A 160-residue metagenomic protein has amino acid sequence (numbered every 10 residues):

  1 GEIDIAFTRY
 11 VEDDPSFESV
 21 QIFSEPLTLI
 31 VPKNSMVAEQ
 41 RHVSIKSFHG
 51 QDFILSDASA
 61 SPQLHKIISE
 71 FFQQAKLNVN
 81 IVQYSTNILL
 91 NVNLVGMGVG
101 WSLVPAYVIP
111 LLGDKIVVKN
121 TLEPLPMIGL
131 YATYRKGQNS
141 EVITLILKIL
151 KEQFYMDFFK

Functional and structural regions predicted by a protein language model:
G1-I3, T8-R9, S59-V117: Hydrophobic hinge/microswitch elements
F7, S19, L29-I30, F53 (+5 more regions): Generic preference for hydrophobic
V11-D13, N34-M36, Q138: Short beta->alpha connector loops
D14-Q21, E25-P26, Q40, L89-K136: Beta-alpha-beta core module
F17-L27, V31-F53: Flexible hinge/capping segments at coil-to-helix
V31, L55-D57, S85, Y134-K136: Short beta-strand/turn micro-motifs composed of small residues that flank or help shape donor/cofactor-binding pockets
K46, G129, T133-K160: Extended ligand-binding regions for polar small-molecule ligands
Q51-A75, S140-L147, D157-F159: Secondary-structure junction motif
